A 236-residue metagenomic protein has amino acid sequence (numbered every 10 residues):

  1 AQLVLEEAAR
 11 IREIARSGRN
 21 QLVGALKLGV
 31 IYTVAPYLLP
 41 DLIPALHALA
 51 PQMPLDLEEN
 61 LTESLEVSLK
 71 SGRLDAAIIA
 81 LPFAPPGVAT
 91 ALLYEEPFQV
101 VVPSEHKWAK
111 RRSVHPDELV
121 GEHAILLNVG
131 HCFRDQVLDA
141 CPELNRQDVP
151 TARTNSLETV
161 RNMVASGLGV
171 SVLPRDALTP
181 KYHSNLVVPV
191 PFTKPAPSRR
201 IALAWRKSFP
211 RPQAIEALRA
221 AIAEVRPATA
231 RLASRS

Functional and structural regions predicted by a protein language model:
A1-V23, E216, A223-P227: Alpha-helical "hinge/linker" immediately C-terminal to small N-terminal DNA-binding modules
V23-P86, Q147, T154: Central regulatory/effector-binding core of bacterial HTH transcription factors
A25-G29, A77, V101, I125 (+2 more regions): Short, well-ordered beta-strand segments
L38, K110, V188-R231: A late-sequence structural motif
L61-L74, I79-A80, N128-V188: Hydrophobic hinge/microswitch elements
P85-A124: Flexible hinge/capping segments at coil-to-helix
A89-Q99, A152, R175-L178, H183-P197: Short beta-strand->loop
W108, H123-L144, R211-A220, V225-R235: Secondary-structure junction motif
